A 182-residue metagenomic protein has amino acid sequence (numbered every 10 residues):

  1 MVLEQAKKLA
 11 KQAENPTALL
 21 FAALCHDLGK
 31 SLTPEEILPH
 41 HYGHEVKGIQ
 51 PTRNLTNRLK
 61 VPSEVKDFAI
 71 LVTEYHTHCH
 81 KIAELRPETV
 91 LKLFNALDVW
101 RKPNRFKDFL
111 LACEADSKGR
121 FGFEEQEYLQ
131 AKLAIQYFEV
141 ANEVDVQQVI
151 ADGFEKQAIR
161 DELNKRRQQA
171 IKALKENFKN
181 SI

Functional and structural regions predicted by a protein language model:
Q5-I182: C-terminal subdomains that position terminal phosphate/3'-OH groups for nucleotidyl transfer/ligation, primarily on
